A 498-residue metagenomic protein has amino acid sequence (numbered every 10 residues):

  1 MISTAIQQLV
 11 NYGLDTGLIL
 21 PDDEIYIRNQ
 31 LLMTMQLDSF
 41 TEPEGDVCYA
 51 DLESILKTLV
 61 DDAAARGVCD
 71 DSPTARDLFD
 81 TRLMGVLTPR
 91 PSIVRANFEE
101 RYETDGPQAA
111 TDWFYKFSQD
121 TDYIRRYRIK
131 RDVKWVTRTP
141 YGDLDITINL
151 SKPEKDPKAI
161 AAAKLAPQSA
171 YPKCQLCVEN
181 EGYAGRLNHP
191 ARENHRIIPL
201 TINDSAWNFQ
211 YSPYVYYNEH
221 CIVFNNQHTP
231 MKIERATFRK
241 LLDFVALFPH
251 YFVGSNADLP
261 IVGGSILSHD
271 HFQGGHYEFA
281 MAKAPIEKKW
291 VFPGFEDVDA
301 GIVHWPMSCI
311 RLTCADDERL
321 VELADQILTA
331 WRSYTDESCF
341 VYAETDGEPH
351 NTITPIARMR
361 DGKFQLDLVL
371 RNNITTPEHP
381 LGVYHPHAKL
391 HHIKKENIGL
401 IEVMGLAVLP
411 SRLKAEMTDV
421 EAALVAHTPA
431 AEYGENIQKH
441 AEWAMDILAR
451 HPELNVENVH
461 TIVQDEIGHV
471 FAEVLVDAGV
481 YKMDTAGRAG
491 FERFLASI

Functional and structural regions predicted by a protein language model:
M1-V223, Q227-P230, P306, V321-A324 (+2 more regions): Active-site microenvironments that recognize anionic phosphate/pyrophosphate groups
Y171, I266-D270, E278, G294-D297 (+3 more regions): Short alpha-helical interface elements
E193-I198, H228-V253: Helical scaffold of the NTase/Pol beta-like nucleotidyltransferase catalytic core
F209, V253, D270-F272: Hydrophobic faces of well-ordered beta-strands that scaffold small-molecule active sites in alpha/beta enzyme cores
E219-N225, G263-F279, V369: Histidine-centered divalent-metal-coordination microenvironment in nucleic-acid enzymes
A236, V245, P249-S265, G274-T335: Catalytic or ion-translocation cores adjacent to nucleophile or general acid/base/metal-coordination motifs in diverse
P260-S268, D346-T352: Beta-rich nucleic-acid/ligand-interaction surfaces
